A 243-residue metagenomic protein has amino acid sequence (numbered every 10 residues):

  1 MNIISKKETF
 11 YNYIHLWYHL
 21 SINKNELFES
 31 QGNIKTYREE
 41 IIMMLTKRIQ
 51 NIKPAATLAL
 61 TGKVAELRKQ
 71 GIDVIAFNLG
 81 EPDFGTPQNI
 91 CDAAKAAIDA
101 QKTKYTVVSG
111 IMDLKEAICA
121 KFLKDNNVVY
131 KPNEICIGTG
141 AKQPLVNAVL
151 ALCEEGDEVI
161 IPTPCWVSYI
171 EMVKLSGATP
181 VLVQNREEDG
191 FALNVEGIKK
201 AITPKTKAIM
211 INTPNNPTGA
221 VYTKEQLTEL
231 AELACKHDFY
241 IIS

Functional and structural regions predicted by a protein language model:
I14, Y18-I42: Short, Lys/Arg-enriched N-terminal segments with co-localized hydrophobic residues within the first ~10-30 amino acids
L45-G140, N147: N-terminal small-domain helix-loop-helix segment of the aminotransferase-like
Q70, S176, K236-H237: Helix C-cap/helix->beta junction micro-motif
V129-I135, E155-E158, K205: Short acidic capping loops at alpha-helix termini that bridge into adjacent secondary structure
A151-V173: Conserved PLP-anchoring active-site segment centered on the Schiff-base-forming lysine
L175-V181: A short helix-loop-beta submotif of the ANL/AMP-binding
R186-S243: Active-site phosphate-binding strand-loop segment of PLP-dependent enzymes
